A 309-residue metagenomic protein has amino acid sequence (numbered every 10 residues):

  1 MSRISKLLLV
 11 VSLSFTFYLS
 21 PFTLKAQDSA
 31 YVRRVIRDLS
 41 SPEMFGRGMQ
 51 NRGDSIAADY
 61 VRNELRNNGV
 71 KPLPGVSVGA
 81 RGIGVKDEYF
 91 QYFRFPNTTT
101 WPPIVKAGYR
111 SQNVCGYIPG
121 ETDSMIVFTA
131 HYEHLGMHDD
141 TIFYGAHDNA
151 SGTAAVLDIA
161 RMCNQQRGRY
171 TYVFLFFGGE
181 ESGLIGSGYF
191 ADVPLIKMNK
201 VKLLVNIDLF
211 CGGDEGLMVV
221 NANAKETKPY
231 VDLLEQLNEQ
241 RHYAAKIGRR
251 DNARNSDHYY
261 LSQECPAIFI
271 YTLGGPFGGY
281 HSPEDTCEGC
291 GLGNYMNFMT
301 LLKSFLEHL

Functional and structural regions predicted by a protein language model:
S2-A26, S77-V85: Short, basic, low-complexity termini and linkers enriched in Ser/Thr/Gly/Pro that act as targeting/leader peptides
Y31-D38, R52-N67, E88, S151-D158 (+7 more regions): Extracytoplasmic/secreted proteins, especially bacterial periplasmic and envelope-associated proteins
D38-S40, V114-C115, M125-T129, V173-F176 (+3 more regions): Structural recognition of the beta-strand scaffold that forms the well-ordered cores of secreted hydrolase catalytic
P42-R52, P102-V105, D140-N149, F176-F177 (+3 more regions): Second-shell loop/turn segments in exported
R47-Y117: A non-catalytic alpha/beta surface segment that caps or lines the substrate-entry region of metallo-dependent hydrolase
R110, G136-V231, R254: Acidic/histidine-rich catalytic neighborhood of metal-dependent amide-processing enzymes
E215-L309: Active-site-adjacent substrate-binding region of metalloamidase/peptidase-like peptide-processing proteins
